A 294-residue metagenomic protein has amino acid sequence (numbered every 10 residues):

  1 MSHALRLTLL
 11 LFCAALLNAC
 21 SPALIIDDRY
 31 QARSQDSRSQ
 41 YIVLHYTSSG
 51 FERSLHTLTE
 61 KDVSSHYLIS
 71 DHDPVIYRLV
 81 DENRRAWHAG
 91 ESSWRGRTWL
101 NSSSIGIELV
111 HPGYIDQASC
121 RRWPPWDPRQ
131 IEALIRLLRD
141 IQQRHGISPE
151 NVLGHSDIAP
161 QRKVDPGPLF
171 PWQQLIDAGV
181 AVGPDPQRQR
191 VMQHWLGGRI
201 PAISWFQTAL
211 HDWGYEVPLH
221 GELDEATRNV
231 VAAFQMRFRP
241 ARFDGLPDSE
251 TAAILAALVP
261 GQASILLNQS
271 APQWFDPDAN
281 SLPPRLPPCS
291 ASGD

Functional and structural regions predicted by a protein language model:
M1-L9: Bacterial N-terminal signal peptides that target proteins for export
N18-A19: C-terminal motif of bacterial Sec signal peptides marking the signal peptidase cleavage site
P22-E150: Active-site-adjacent loop/helix surface patches within enzyme catalytic domains that shape the substrate-binding cleft
S34, L68-I69, P168-M192: Acidic, His- and aromatic-enriched active-site or binding-groove loops in soluble protein domains that engage sugars
S93-G96, A118-R129, P160-R162, M192-R199 (+2 more regions): Second-shell loop/turn segments in exported
I147-R162: Acidic/histidine-rich, metal-coordinating catalytic segments
L196-L258, L266-L267: Short acidic, glycine/serine/threonine-rich helix-capping segments at coil-helix boundaries
L258-D294: C-terminal extensions
